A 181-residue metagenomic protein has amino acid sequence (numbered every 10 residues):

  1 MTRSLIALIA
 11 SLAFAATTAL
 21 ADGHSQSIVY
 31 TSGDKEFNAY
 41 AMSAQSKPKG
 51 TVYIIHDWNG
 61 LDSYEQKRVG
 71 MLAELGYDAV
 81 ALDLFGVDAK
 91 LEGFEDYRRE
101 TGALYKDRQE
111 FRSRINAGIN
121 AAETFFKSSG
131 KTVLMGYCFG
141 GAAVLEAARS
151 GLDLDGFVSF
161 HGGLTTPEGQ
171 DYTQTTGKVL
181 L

Functional and structural regions predicted by a protein language model:
M1-L5: Positively charged n-region of N-terminal signal peptides that target proteins for export
I6-A16: Bacterial N-terminal signal peptides
L8, G23-Y30: General secondary-structure propensity
T17-D22: Sec/Tat signal peptide C-region and signal peptidase I cleavage site
H24, E36, P48-K49, S129 (+2 more regions): A structure-centric signal for secondary-structure junctions around beta-strands
S27-F125: Serine-hydrolase catalytic machinery in alpha/beta-hydrolase-like enzymes
I115-T176: Primarily recognizes the serine-hydrolase "nucleophile elbow" in alpha/beta-hydrolase and SGNH/GDSL folds
L180-L181: Short beta-strand/loop motif that positions the catalytic acidic residue of the alpha/beta-hydrolase fold
